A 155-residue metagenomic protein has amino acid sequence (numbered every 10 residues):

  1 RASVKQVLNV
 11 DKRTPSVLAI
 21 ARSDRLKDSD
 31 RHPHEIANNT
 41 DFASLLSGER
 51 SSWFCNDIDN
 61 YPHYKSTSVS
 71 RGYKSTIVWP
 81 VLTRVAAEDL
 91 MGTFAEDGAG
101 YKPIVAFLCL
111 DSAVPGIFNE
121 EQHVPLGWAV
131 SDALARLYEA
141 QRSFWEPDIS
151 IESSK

Functional and structural regions predicted by a protein language model:
R1-V4, V130: Amphipathic alpha-helical coiled-coil segments that mediate homodimerization and allosteric signal transmission
S3-I77: Regulatory sensory and allosteric helical modules in signal-transduction proteins and certain transcription factors
V7, P80-V81, L110-S112: Short loop/turn segments at strand-loop or loop-helix junctions that form parts of catalytic or ligand-binding pockets
R13-P15, A87, N119-E121: Generic domain-boundary/flexible-linker signal
R31-E35, T67-S70, M91-G92, N119-P125 (+1 more regions): Surface-exposed beta-strand edges and their flanking turn/coil or helix-capping segments
Y61, R84-V85, A113-F118: Short acidic, S/G/P-rich loop/turn micro-motifs used as interaction or catalytic elements
H63-P103: Helix-to-coil/beta transition segments that act as allosteric "coupling" elements at the rims of sensory or catalytic
G100-K155: Juxtadomain coupling helices with adjacent low-complexity linkers
